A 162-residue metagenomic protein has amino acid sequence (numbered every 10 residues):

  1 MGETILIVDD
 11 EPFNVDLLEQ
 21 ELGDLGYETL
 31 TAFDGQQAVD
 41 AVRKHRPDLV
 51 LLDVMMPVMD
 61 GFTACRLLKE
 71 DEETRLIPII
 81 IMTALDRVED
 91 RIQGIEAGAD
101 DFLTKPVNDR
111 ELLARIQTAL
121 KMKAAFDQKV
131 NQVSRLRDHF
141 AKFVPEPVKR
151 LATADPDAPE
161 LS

Functional and structural regions predicted by a protein language model:
E3-T4, P12-L30, K44: Two-component/phosphorelay signaling modules centered on CheY-like receiver
H45-L51: Active-site beta3 strand of CheY-like receiver
M56: Receiver (REC) domain active-site loop signature in two-component systems and cognate sites in sensor histidine kinases
V107-Q117: C-terminal output helix
T118-S162: Regulatory cytosolic signal-relay segments
